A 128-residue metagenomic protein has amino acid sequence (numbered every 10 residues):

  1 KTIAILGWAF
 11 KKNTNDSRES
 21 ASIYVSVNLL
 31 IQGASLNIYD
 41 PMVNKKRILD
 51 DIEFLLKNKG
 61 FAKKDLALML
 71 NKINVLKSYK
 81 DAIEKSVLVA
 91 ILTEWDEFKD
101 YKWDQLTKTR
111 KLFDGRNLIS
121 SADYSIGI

Functional and structural regions predicted by a protein language model:
K1-I128: Structural/interface elements that position substrates and couple domains in central-metabolism enzymes
